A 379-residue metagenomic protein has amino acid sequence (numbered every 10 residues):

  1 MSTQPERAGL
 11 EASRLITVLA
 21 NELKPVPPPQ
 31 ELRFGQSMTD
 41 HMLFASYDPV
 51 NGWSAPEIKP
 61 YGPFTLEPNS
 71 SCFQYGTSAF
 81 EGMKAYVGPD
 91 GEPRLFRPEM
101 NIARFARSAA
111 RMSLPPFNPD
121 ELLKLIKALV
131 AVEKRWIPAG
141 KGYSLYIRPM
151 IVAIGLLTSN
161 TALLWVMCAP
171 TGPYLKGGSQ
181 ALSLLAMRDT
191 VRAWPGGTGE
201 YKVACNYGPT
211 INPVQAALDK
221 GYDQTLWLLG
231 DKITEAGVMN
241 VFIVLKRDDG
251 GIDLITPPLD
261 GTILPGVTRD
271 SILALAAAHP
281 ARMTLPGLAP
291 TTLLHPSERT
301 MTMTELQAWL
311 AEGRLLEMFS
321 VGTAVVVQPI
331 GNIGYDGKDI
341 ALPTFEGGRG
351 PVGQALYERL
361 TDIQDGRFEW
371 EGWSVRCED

Functional and structural regions predicted by a protein language model:
M1-L129, A153-D379: Helix-start/capping segments and mature chain N-termini
L129-V132, G140: Internal, well-ordered alpha/beta segment that forms a basic, Gly-enriched binding/recognition surface
I137-V152: Extended, Lys/Arg-enriched charged tracts that mediate electrostatic binding to polyanionic substrates
